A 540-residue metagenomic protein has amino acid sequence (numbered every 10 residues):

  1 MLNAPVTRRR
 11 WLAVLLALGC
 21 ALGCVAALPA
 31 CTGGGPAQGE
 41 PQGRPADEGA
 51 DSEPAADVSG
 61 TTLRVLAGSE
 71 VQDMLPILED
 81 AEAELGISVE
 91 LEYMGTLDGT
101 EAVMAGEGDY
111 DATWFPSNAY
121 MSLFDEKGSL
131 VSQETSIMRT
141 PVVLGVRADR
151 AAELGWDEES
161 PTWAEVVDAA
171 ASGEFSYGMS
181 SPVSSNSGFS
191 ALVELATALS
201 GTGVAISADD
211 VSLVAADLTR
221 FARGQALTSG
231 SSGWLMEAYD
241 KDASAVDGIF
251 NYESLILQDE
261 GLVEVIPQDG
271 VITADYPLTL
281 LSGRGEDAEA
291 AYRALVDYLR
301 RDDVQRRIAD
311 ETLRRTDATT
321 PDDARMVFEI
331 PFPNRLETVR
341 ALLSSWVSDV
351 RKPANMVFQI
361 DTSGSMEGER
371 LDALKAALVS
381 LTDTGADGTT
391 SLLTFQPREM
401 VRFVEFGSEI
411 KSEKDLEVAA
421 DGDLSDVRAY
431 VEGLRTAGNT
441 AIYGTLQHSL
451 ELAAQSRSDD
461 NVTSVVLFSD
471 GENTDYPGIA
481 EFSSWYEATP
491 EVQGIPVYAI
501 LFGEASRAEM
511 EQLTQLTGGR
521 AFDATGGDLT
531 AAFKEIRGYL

Functional and structural regions predicted by a protein language model:
C31-D57: Short, low-complexity, disordered segments immediately C-terminal to signal peptides in bacterial exported proteins
R44, G471-G527, K534-I536: VWA/integrin I-like adhesion module and closely mimicked acidic/polar interface patches used
E48-S181: N-terminal segment of the mature folded domain
T135-L144, A215-F221, L257-R293: Periplasmic-binding protein-like
T202-I266: Ligand-binding pocket segment of bilobal, Venus flytrap-like solute-binding proteins
T312-V357, G364-D372: Acidic, polar low-complexity linker/tail segments
R351-V418, T445-L446, S464-F468, F502-S506: Von Willebrand factor
K411-T463, P496-A508, D528-A532: Von Willebrand factor
